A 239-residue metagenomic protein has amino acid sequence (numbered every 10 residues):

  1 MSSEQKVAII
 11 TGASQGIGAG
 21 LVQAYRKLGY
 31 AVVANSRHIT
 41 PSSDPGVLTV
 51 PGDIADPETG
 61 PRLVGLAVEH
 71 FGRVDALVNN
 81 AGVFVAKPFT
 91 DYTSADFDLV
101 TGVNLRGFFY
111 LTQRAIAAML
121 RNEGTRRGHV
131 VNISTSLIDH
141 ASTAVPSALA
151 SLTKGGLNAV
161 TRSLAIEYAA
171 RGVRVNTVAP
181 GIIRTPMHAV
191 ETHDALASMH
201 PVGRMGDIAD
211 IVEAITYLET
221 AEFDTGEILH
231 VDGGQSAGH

Functional and structural regions predicted by a protein language model:
S14-Q15: Conserved glycine-rich cofactor-binding loop
N80-V85, G233-G234: Conserved NAD(P)H cofactor-binding loop of Rossmann-fold oxidoreductase domains
P88-F89, D96-L99, L196: Substrate-binding pocket helix/loop in short-chain dehydrogenase/reductase
T112-Q113, R162: A short, exposed helix-loop element centered on a Lys and neighboring polar residues
G124-G156, T161-A170: Catalytic loop of short-chain dehydrogenase/reductase
A169, R174, T225-G226: Short, small/polar-rich loop/turn modules that mediate ligand/substrate recognition or access, typified
D207-V231, S236: C-terminal substrate-recognition "lid" of short-chain dehydrogenase/reductases
